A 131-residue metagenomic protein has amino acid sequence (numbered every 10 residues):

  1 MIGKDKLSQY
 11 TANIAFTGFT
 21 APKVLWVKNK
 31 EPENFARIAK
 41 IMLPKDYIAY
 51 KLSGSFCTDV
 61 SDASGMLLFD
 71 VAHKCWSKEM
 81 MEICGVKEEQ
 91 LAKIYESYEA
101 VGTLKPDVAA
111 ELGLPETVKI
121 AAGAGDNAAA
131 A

Functional and structural regions predicted by a protein language model:
M1-A131: Glycine-rich phosphate-binding/catalytic subdomain of phosphoryl-transfer and nucleotide/sugar-phosphate-processing
